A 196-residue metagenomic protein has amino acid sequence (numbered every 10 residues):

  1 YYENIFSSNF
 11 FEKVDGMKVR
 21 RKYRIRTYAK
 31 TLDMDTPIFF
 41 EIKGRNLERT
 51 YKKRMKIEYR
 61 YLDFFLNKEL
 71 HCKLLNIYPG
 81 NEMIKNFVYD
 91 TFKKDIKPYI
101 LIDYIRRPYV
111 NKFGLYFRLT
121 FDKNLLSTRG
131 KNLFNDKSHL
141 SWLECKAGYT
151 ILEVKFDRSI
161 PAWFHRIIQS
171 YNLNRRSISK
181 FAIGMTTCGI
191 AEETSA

Functional and structural regions predicted by a protein language model:
Y1-A196: Phosphate-end processing signature that detects enzymes handling 5′-triphosphorylated RNA and polyphosphate
